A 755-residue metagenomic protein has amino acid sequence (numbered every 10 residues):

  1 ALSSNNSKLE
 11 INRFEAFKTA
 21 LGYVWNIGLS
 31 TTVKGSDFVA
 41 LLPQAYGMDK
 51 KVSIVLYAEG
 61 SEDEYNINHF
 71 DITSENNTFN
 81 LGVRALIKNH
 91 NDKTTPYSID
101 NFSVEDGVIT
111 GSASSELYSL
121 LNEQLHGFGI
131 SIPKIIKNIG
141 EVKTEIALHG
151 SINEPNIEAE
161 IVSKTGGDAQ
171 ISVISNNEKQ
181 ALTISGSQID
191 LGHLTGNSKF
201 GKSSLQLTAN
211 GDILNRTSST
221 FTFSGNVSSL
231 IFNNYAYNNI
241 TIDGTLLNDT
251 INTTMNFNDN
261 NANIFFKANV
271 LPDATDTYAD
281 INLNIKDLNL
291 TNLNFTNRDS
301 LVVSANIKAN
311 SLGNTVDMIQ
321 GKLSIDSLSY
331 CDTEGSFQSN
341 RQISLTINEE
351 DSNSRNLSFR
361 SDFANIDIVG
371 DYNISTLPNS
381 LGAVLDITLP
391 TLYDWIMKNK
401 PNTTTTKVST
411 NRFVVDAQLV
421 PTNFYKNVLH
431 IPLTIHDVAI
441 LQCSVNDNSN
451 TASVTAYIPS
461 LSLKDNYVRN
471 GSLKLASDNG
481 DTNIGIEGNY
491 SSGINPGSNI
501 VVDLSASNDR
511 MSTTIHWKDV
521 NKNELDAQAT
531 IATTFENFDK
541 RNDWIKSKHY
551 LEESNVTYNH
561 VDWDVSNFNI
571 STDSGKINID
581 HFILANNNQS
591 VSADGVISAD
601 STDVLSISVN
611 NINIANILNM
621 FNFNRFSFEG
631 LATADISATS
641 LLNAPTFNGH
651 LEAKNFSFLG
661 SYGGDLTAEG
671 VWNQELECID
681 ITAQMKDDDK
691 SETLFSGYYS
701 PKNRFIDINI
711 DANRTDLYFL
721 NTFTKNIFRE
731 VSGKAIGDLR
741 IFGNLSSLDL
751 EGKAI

Functional and structural regions predicted by a protein language model:
A1-I755: Interface amphipathic segments
